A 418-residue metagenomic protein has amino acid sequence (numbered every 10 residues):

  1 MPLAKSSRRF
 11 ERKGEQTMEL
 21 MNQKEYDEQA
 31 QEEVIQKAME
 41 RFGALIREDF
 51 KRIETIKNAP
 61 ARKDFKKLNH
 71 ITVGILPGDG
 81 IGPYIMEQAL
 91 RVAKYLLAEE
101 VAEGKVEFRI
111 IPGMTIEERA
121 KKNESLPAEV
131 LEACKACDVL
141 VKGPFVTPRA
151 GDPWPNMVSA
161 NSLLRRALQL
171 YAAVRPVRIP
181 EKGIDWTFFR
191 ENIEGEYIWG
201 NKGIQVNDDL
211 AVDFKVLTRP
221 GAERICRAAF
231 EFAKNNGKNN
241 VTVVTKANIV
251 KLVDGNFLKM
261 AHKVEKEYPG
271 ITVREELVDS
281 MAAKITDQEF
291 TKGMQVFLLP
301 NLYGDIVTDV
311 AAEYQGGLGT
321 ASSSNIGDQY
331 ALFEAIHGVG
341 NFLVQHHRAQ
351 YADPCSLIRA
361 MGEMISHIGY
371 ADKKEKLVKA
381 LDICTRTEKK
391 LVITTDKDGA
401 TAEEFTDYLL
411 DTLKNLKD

Functional and structural regions predicted by a protein language model:
E19-R52, N207-D208: Helix-enriched interaction subdomains in cytosolic or periplasmic regions, typified by TIR/SEFIR signaling/NADase cores
M39-R109: N-terminal phosphate-binding or glycine-rich loops at protein starts, especially the Walker A/P-loop of NTPases
L45, D49-R52, I56-N58, W199-K202 (+5 more regions): Glycine-rich phosphate/pyrophosphate-binding loop and the adjoining helix
G74-L90, N207-D279: Glycine-rich phosphate/diphosphate-binding loop of Rossmann-like nucleotide-binding domains
D79-G82, D138, F189, A229 (+4 more regions): Buried hydrophobic positions in well-ordered alpha/beta secondary-structure cores of metabolic enzymes
P112-E118, V253-F297, N301-D305: Active-site rim loops that border cofactor/substrate pockets in soluble metabolic enzymes
E117-V212, L302-G304: N-terminal glycine-rich phosphate/adenylate-binding segment common to multiple enzyme folds
K284-E388: Glycine-rich phosphate/nucleotide-binding loop
